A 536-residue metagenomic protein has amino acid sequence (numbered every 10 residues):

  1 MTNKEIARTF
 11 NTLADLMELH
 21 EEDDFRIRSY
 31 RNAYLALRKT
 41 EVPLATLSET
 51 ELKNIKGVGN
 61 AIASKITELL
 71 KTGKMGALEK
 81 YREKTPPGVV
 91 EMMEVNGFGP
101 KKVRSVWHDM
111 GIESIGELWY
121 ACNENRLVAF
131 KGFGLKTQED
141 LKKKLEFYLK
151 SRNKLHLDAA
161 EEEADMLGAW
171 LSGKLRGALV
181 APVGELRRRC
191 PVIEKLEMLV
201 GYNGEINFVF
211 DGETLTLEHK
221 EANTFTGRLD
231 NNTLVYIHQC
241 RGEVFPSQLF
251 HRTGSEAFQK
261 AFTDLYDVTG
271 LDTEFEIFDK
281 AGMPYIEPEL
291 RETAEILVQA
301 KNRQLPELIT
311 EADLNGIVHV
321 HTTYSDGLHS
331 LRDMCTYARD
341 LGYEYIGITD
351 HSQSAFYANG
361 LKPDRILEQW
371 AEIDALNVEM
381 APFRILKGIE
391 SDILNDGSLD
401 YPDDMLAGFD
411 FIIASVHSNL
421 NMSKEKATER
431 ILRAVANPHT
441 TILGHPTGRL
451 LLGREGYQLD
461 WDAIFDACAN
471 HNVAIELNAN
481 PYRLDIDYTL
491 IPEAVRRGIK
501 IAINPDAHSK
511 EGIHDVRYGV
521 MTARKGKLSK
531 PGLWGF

Functional and structural regions predicted by a protein language model:
M1-E22: Charged, compositionally biased N-terminal leader segments and the immediate start of the first structured element
N3-I6, D23-R26, H156, A160 (+4 more regions): Generic structural signal for well-ordered, non-membrane alpha-helical segments in soluble metabolic enzymes
A14, R26-L196, V200-T226, N232-L234 (+5 more regions): Accessory alpha-helical DNA-binding modules that contact the DNA backbone or grooves
P182-E185, G316-V320, E390: Two-metal-ion RNase H-like nuclease active-site motif
R189-T322, L331-G342, Q353-F383, N395-F536: Charged catalytic cores and adjacent phosphate/nucleic-acid-binding surfaces used for phosphate/nucleic-acid chemistry
L328: Positively charged, glycine-rich low-complexity segments
